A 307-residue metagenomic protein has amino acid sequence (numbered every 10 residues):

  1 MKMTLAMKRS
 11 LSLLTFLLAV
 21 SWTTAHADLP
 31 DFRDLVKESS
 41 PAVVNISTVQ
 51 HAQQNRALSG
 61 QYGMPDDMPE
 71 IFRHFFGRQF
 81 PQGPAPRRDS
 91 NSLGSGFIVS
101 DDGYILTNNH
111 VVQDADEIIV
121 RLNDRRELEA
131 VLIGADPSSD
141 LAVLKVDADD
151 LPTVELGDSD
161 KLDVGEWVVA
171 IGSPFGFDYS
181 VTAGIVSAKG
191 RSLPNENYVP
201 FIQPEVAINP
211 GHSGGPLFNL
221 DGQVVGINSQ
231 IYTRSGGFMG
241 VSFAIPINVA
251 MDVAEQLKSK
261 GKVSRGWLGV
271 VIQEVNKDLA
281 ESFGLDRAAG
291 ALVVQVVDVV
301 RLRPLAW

Functional and structural regions predicted by a protein language model:
M1-K2, D66: Helix-centric, low-specificity signal for extended rod-like, repetitive segments
K2-L13: Bacterial N-terminal signal peptides that target proteins for export
M7, V20-S21, V297-R301: N-terminal non-cleavable signal-anchor helices
S12-S21: Bacterial N-terminal signal peptides
H26-V300, L305: Serine-dependent protease modules
